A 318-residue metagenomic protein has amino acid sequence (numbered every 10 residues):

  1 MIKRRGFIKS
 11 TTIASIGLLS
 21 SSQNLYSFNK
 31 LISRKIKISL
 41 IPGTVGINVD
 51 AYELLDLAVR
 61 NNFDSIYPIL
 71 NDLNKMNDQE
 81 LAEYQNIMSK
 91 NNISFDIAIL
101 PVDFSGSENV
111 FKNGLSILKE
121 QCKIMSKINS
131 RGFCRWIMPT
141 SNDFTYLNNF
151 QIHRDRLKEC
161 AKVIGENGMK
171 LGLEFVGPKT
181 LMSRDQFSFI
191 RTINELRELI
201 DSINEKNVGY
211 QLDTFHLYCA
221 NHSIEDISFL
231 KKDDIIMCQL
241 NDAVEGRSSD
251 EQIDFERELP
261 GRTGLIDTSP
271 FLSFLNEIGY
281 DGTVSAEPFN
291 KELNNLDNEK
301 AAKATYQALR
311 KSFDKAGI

Functional and structural regions predicted by a protein language model:
I2-S39, N48, Y52-V59, I193-L212 (+1 more regions): Histidine-acidic metal/acid-base catalytic patches
T11-S22, K30-I32, K90, E108-G209 (+1 more regions): Active-site acidic/histidine proton-transfer and metal-coordination neighborhood in alpha/beta enzyme cores
L31-S33, L55-R60, M76-I97, K119-N129 (+4 more regions): Acidic (Asp/Glu)-rich catalytic clusters
I32-K35, N62-S65, L100-V102, M138-S141 (+3 more regions): A short alpha-helix capping/helix-coil boundary motif
I36-P42, I66-P68, F95-L100, F133-R135 (+4 more regions): Hydrophobic faces of well-ordered beta-strands that scaffold small-molecule active sites in alpha/beta enzyme cores
G43-D50, I69-E80, D103-N113, T140-F144 (+4 more regions): Acidic-and-aromatic substrate-binding clefts and catalytic sites of carbohydrate-active enzymes
L54, Y84, I117-Q121, H153-R156 (+3 more regions): Alpha-helical packing segments of well-folded alpha/beta enzyme cores
Y84-N86, N113-S116, Q151-I152, F189-T192 (+3 more regions): Short, hinge-like loop/turn segments at secondary-structure boundaries
